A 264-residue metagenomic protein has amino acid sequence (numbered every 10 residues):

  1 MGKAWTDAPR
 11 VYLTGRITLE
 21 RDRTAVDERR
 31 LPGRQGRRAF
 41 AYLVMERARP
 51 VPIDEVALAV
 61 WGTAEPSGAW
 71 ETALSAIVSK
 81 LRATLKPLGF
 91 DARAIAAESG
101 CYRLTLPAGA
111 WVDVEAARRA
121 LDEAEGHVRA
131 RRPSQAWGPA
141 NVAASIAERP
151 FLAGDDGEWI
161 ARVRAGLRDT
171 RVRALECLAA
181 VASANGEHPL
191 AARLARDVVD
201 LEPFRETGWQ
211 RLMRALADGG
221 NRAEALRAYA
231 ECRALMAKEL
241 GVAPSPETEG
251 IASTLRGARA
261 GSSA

Functional and structural regions predicted by a protein language model:
M1-R37, A92-R103: Short boundary/linker motifs that mark transitions into or out of structured domains
L19, F40, V56, L81 (+2 more regions): Conserved RecA-like P-loop NTPase ATPase core
V26-R30, R34, Y42-A48, E65-T72 (+2 more regions): Intrinsically disordered, charged and Pro/Gly-enriched terminal/linker segments that flank large helical-solenoid
R38, E55, R173: Active-site phosphate/pyrophosphate-handling residues
A48-V60: Short coil-to-helix segment of the ABC ATPase nucleotide-binding domain corresponding to the Q-loop/switch region
L74-R82: Non-catalytic DNA-binding core/recognition domains of DNA-processing enzymes
L85: Glycine-centered, phosphate/nucleic-acid-interacting loop/turn motifs that mediate DNA/RNA or nucleotide
